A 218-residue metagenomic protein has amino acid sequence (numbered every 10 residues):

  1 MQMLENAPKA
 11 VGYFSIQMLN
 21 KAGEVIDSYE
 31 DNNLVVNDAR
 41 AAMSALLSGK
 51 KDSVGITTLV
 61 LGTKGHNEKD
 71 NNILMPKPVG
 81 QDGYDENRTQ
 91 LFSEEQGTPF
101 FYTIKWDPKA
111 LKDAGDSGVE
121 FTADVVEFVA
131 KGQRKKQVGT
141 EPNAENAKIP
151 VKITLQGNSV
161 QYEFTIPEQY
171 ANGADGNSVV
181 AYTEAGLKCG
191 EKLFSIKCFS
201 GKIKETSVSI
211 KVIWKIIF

Functional and structural regions predicted by a protein language model:
M1-Y182, C189-F218: Small cysteine-rich, disulfide-bonded extracellular modules of the LU/uPAR three-finger superfamily and closely related
